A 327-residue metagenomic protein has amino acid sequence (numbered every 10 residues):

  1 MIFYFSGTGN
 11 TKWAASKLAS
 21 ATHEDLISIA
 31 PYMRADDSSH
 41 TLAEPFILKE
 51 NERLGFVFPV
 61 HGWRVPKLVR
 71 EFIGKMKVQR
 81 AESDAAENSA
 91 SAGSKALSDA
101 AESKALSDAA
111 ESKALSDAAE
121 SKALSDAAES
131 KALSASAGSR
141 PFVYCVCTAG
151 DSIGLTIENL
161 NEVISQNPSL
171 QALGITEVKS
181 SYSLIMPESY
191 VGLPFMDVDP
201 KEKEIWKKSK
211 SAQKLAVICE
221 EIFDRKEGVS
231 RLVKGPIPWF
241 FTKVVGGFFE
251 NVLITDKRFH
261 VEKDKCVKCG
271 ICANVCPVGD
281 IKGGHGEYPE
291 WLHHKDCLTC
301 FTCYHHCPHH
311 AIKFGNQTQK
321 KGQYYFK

Functional and structural regions predicted by a protein language model:
I2-Y4, T8-D25, A30-M33, P45 (+7 more regions): FMN-binding flavodoxin-like domain, especially the glycine-rich phosphate-binding loop
Y4, I47-L48, S136, V252 (+3 more regions): Generic structural signal for beta-strand residues in well-ordered domains
S39-T41: PRPP-associated nucleotide enzymes
P236-G270, N274: A mid-sequence, solvent-exposed acidic-amphipathic segment
V261, V267, I271-L292, D296 (+1 more regions): Iron-sulfur cluster-binding cysteine motifs and their immediate structural context in ferredoxin-like electron-transfer
Y324-K327: Active-site-proximal loop/hinge segments that shape catalytic or ion-binding/gating pockets
